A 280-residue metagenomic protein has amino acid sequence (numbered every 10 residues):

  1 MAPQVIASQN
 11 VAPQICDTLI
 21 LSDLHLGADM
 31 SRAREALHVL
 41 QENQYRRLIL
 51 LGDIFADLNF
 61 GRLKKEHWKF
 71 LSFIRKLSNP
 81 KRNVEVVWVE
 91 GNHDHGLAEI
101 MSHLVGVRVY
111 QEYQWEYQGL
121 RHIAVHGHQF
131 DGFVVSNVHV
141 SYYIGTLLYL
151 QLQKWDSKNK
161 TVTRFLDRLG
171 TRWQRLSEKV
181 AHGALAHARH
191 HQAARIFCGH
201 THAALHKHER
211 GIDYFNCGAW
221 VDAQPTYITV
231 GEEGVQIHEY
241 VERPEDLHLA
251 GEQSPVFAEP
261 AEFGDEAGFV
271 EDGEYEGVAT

Functional and structural regions predicted by a protein language model:
A2-Q4, M30-R32, G106, L176-A181: Short, motif-level signal for alpha-helix interfacial/capping segments enriched in acidic residues and aromatics/proline
N10-V11, L40, A188: Structural motif
Q14-D17, L21, L26-Y117: Core catalytic region of metal-dependent phosphoesterases/phosphodiesterases, especially metallo-beta-lactamase-like
L104-G106, Y110-E112, R121-I123, H128 (+2 more regions): Conserved beta-sheet core of the metallophosphoesterase superfamily
Y117-Q118, H208-T280: Binuclear metal-dependent phosphoesterase catalytic core
V125-V180: Active-site-proximal loop/helix segment associated with metal-binding centers of metalloenzymes
S157, T163-R195, E245-T280: A short C-terminal boundary segment appended to hydrolase-like catalytic domains
